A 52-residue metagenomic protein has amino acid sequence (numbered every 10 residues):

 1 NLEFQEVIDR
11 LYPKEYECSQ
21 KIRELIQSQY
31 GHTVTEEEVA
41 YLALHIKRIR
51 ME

Functional and structural regions predicted by a protein language model:
N1-E52: A cross-family "folded-core" feature that marks the main globular domain of proteins
